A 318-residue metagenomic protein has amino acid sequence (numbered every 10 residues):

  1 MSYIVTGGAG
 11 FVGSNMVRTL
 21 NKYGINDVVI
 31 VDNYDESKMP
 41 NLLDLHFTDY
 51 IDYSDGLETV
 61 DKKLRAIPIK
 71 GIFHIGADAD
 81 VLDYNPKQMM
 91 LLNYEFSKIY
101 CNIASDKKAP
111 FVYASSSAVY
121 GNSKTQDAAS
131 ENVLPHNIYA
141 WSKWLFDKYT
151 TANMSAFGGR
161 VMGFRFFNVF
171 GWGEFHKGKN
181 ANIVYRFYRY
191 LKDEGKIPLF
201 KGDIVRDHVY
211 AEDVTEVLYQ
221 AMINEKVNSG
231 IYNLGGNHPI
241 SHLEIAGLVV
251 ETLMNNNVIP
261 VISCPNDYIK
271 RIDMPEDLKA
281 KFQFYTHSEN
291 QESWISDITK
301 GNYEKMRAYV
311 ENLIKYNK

Functional and structural regions predicted by a protein language model:
Y3-Y23: N-terminal Rossmann NAD(P)H-binding glycine-rich loop of SDR-like oxidoreductase domains
T6, V31, I72-G76, F111-S117 (+1 more regions): SDR active-site strand-loop-helix element
I30-G56: Glycine-rich phosphate-binding loop and adjoining beta1-alpha1-beta2 segment of Rossmann-like nucleotide-binding folds
N41, V81-Q88, N122-Q126, F175: Conserved catalytic-core motifs of eukaryotic protein kinase domains, centered on the activation segment
D44, Y53-L92: NAD(P)H-binding glycine-rich loop region in Rossmannoid oxidoreductase-like domains and their noncatalytic homologs
L91, E95-I99, D106, P110 (+3 more regions): Catalytic helix-loop patch of NAD(P)-dependent Rossmann-fold dehydrogenases
K148-R206, A211-Q220, L248-V250: NAD(P)-dependent short-chain dehydrogenase/reductase
D193-G195, L199-K318: C-terminal substrate-binding subdomain of Rossmann-fold SDR/epimerase-dehydratase oxidoreductases
